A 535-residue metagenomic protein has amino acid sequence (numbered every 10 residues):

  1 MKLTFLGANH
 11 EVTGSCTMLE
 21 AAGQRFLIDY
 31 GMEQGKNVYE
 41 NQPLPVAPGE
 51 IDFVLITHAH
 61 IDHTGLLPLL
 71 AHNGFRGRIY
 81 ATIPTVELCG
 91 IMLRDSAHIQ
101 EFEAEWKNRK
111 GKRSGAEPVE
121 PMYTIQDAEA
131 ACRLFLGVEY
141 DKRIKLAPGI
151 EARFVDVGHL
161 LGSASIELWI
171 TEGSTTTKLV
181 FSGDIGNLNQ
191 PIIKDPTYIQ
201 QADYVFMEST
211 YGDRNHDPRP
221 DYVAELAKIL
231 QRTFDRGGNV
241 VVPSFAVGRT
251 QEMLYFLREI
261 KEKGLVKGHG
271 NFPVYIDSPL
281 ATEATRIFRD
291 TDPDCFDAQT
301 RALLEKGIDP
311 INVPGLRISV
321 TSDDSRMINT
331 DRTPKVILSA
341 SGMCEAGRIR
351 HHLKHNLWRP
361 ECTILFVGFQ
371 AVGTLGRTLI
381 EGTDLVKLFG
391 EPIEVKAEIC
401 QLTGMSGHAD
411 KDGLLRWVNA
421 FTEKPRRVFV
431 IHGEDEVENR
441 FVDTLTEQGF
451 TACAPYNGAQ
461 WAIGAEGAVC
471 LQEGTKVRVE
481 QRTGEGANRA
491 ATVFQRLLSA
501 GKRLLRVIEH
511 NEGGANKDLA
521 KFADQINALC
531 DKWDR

Functional and structural regions predicted by a protein language model:
M1-L55, H60, T64, A71-E252 (+2 more regions): His/Asp/Glu-rich metal-coordinating catalytic cores of metallo-dependent phosphodiesterases/hydrolases acting on
D52, D203, K335, C362 (+1 more regions): Conserved acidic residues
Q100-E105, D292-E305, K387, V469-Q495: A polyampholytic, Gly/Pro-enriched intrinsically disordered region
I150-F154, I287-C295, L415, A465-K476: Short, surface-exposed amphipathic charged segments that create phosphate/polyanion-binding patches used for binding
P191-F206, P293-T300, Q370-K396: Short, compositionally biased "basic patch" segments
I229-T374, V386-K387, T422, V437-N439 (+3 more regions): Hard-cation-handling environments
K387-V418: Generic long, charged, amphipathic alpha-helical segments
G458-K521: Charged, amphipathic alpha-helical linkers/stalks
